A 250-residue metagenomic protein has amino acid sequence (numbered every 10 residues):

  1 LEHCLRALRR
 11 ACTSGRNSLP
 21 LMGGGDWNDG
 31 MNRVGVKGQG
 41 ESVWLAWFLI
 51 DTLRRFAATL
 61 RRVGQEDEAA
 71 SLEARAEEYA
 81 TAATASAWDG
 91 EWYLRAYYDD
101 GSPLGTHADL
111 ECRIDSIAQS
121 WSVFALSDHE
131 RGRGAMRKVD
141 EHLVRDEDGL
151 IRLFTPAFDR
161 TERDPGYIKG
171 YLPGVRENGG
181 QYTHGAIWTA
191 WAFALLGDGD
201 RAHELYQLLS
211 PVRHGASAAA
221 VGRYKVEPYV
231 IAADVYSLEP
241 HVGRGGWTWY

Functional and structural regions predicted by a protein language model:
L1-Y250: Acidic, mature catalytic/reactive cores of soluble proteins
